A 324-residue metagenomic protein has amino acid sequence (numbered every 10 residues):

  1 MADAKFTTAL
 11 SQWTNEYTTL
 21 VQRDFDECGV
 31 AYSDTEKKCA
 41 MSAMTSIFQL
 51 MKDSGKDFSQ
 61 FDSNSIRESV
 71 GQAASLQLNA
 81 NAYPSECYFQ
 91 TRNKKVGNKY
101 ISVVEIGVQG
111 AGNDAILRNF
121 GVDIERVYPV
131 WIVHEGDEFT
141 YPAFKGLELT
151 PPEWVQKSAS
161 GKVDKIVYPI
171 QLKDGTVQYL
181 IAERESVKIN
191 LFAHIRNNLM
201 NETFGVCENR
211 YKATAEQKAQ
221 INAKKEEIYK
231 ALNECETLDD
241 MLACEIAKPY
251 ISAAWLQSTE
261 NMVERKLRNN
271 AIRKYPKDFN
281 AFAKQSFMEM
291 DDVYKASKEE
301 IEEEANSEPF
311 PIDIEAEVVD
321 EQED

Functional and structural regions predicted by a protein language model:
M1-D26, V30, A283-D324: Glycine- and charge-rich intrinsically disordered segments
K5-A9, Y17-F279: Binding-interface segments
